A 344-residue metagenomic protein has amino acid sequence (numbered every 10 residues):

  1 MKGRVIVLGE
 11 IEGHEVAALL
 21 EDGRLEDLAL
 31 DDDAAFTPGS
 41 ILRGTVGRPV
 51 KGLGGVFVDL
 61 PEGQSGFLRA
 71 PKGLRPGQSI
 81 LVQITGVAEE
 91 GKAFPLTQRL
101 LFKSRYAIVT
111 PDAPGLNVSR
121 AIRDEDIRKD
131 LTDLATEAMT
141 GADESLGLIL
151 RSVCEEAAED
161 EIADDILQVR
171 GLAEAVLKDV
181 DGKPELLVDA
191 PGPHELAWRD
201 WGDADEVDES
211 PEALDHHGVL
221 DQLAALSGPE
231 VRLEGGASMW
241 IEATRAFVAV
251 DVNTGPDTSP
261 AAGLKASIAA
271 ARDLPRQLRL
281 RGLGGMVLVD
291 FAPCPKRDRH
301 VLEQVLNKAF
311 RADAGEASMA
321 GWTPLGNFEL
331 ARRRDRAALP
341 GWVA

Functional and structural regions predicted by a protein language model:
M1-A35, S40, E89, T97-D143 (+1 more regions): Extended, charged alpha/beta regions that create polyanion-binding interfaces
R4-E21, D27-D31, A35-V87, A93: S1/OB-fold single-stranded RNA-binding interface
V7, V16-L19, R43-T45, F57-D59 (+11 more regions): Structured core elements
R43, T132, L220, I268-P275: Short, well-ordered alpha-helical scaffold segments within catalytic/effector domains
G54-V58, A88-E90, F94-V109, V169 (+1 more regions): Conserved glycine-centered short motifs in functionally critical loops
Q64-S65, P114-L116, E155-E156, T254-D257 (+1 more regions): A short, flexible beta-alpha/helix-coil linker loop
L74-Q78, P111, R151-C154, V250-T254 (+1 more regions): Short loop/turn segments at strand-loop or loop-helix junctions that form parts of catalytic or ligand-binding pockets
